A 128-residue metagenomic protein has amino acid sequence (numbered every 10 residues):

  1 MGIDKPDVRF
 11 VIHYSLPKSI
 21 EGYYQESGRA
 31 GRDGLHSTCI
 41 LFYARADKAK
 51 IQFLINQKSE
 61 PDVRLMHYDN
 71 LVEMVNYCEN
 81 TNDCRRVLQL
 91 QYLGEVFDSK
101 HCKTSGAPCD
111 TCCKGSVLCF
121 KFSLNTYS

Functional and structural regions predicted by a protein language model:
I3-S128: C-terminal helicase lobe
